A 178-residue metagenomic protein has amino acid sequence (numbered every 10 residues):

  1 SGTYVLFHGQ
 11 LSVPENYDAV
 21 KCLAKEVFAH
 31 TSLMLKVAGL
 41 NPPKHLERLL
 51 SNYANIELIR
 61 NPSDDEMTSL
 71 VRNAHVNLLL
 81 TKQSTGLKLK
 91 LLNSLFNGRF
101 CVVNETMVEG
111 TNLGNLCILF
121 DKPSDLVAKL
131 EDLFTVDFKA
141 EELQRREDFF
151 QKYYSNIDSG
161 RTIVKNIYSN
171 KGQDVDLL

Functional and structural regions predicted by a protein language model:
S1-N52, L58-R72: Conserved catalytic-core segment of nucleotide-activated headgroup transferases in glycan assembly
G9-E15, G86, I118, Q151: Glycosyltransferase donor-binding loop in the core domain
R72-G86, N97-R99: Acidic donor-binding loop of glycosyltransferase active sites
L87, V103-E105, D121: Conserved acidic donor-binding loop of glycosyltransferase catalytic domains
K90-F96, F100-N104: Short hydrophobic beta-strand element within catalytic cores of glycosyltransferases and related nucleotide-activated
E105-L119: Short acidic/histidine- and often glycine-rich active-site loop of Leloir-type glycosyltransferases that engages
L116-S124, E131-F138: Conserved acidic donor-binding segment of nucleotide-sugar-dependent glycosyltransferases
F138-D176: A charged, aromatic-enriched C-terminal amphipathic alpha-helix characteristic of glycosyltransferases across folds
